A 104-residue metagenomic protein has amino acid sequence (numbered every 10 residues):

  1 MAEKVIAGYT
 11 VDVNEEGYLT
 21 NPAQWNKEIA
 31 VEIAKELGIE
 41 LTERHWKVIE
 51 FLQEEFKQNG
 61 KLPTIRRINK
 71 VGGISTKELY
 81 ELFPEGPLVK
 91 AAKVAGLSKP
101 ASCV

Functional and structural regions predicted by a protein language model:
K4-K35: N-terminal first-folded block
V13, I65-V104: Helix-rich interaction surfaces within compact, conserved domain-sized segments that mediate assembly or partner
Y18-A23, E54-K57, I65-R66, E78-L79: A short, ordered amphipathic alpha-helix with a cationic face
N21-W25, E40, F83: A generic short alpha-helical patch detector that favors 3-5-residue windows in or near N-terminal regions
A30-Q53, Q58, I65, N69-G72 (+1 more regions): Metallocofactor- and cofactor-centric catalytic cores in central/energy metabolism, strongly enriched
